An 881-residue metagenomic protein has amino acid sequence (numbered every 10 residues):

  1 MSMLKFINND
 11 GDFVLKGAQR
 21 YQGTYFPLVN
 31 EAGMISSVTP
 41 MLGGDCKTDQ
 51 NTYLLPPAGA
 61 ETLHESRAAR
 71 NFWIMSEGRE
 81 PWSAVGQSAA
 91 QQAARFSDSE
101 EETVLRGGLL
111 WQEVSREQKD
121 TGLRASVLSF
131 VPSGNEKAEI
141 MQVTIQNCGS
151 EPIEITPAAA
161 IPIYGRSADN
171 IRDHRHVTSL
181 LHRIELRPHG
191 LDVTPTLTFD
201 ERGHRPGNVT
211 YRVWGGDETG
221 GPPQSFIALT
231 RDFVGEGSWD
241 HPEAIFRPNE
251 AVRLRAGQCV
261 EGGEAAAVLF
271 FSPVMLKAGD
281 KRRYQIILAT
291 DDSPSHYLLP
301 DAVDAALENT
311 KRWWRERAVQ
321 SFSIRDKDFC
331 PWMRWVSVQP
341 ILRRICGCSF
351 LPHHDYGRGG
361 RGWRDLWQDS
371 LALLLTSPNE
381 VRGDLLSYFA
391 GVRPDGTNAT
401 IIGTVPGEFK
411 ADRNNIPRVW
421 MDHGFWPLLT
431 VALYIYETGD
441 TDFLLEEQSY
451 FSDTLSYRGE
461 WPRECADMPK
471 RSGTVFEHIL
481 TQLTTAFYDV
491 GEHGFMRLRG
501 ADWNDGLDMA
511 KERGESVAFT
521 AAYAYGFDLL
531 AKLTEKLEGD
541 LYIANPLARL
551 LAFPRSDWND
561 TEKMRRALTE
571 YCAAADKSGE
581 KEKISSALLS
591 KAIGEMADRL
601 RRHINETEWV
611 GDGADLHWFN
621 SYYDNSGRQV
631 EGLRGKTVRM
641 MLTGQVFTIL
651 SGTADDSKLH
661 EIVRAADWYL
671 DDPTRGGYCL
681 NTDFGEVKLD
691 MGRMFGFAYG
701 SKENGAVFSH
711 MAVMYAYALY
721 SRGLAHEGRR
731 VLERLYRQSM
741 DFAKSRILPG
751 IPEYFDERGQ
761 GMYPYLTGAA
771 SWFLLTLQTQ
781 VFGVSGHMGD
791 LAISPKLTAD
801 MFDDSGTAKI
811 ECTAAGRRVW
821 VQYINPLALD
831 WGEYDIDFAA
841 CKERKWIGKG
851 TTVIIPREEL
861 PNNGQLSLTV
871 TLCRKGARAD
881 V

Functional and structural regions predicted by a protein language model:
M1-W367, N379-G391, R418, L433-T438 (+9 more regions): Anionic coordination/interaction segments
S2, D10-L15, K563, A567-P673 (+2 more regions): Carbohydrate-active enzyme catalytic cores, enriched for enzymes that act on polyanionic acidic polysaccharides
E65-A68, E136-A138, R364, D422 (+3 more regions): Short, solvent-exposed loop/turn segments at the edges of secondary structure
W73-S76, L373-S377, V381, L385-E492 (+6 more regions): Aromatic-rich carbohydrate-recognition surfaces in CAZymes
S99, I324-W335, G383, Y388-T397 (+7 more regions): Active-site acid/base region of carbohydrate-active enzymes
Q146, E151-P152, P294, E437-E446 (+2 more regions): Inter-helical turn/loop segments and adjacent helix faces that build the functional surface of alpha-helical bundle
R343-L351, T400-R418, L498-G514, N625-R634 (+2 more regions): Acidic/His metal-coordination segments adjacent to aromatic residues that form catalytic metal sites in metalloenzymes
G362-R382, F389-G391, G473-Q482, K511-D528 (+3 more regions): Active-site core of glycosidic bond-cleaving carbohydrate-active enzymes
